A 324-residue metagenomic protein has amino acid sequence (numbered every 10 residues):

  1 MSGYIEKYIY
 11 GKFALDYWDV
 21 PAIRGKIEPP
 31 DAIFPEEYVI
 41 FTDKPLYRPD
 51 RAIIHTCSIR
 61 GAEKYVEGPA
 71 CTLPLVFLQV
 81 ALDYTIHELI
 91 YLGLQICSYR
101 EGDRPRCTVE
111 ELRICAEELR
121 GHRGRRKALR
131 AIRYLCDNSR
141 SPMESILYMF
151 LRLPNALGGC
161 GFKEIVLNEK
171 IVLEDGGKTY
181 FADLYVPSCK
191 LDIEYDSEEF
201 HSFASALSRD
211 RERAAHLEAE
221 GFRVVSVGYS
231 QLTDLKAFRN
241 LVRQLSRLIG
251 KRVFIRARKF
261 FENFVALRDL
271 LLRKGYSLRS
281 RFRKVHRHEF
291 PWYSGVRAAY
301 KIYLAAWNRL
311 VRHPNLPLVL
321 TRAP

Functional and structural regions predicted by a protein language model:
M1-R123, A257-F260, F264-P324: Short gly/ser-rich loop at a beta-strand->alpha-helix junction or flexible surface loop bordering the NTP-binding
E110-P324: Surface segments flanking catalytic/ligand-binding clefts of nucleic-acid enzymes
